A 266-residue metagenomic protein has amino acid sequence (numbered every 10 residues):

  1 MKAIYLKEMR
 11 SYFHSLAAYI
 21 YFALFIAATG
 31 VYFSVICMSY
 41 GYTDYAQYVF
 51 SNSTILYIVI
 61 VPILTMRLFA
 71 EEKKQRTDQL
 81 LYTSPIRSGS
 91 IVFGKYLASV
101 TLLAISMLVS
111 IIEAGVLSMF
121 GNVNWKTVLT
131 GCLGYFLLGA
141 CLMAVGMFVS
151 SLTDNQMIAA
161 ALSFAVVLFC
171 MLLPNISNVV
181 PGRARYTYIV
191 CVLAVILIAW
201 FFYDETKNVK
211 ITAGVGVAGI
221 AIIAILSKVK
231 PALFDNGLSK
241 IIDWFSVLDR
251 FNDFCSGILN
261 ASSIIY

Functional and structural regions predicted by a protein language model:
M1-E72, I112, F201-K207, I211-T212 (+2 more regions): Hydrophobic alpha-helical transmembrane segments
M1-E8, V49, E72-T83, S106-I111 (+3 more regions): Hydrophobic alpha-helical transmembrane segments
F13, P85, L152-T153, I258: Helix-loop interface residues and adjacent transmembrane-helix termini in multi-pass membrane transporters, primarily
A18-Y21, S51, I55, T127 (+7 more regions): Residue-level signature of transmembrane alpha-helical entry/exit and packing/kink sites in multi-pass membrane
T29-S34, G41-L56, A98-S163, M171-G182: Secretory targeting signals
C37-T43, Q47, L152, A159-L162 (+1 more regions): Terminal transmembrane helical anchor/hairpin motif
I58-I63, G94, A98, K126-G131 (+2 more regions): Short alpha-helical transmembrane interface motifs in multi-pass membrane proteins
L68-A98: Helix-loop-helix units of permease transmembrane domains in multi-pass membrane transporters, especially ABC
